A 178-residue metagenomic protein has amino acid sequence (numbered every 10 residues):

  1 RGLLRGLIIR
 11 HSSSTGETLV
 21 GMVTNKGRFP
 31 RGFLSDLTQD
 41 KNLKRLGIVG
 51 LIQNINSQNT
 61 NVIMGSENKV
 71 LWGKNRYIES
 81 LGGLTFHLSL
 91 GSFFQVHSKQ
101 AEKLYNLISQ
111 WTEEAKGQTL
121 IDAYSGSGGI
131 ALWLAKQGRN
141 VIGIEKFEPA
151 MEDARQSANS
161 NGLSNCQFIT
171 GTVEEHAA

Functional and structural regions predicted by a protein language model:
G2-G6, W72: Short amphipathic beta-strand starts and helix->beta connectors
G6-R10, I78: Short, surface-exposed charged micro-motifs
I8, L19-G21, F93: Short aromatic/hydrophobic contact patches that present stacked aromatics for nucleic-acid/ligand binding
H11, M22-T24, L88-L90: Flexible glycine-/small-residue-rich
G16-T18, G117-Q118: Nucleotide donor/acceptor-binding cores
E17-R28: C-terminal lobe
F29-A178: Rossmann-like S-adenosyl-L-methionine
